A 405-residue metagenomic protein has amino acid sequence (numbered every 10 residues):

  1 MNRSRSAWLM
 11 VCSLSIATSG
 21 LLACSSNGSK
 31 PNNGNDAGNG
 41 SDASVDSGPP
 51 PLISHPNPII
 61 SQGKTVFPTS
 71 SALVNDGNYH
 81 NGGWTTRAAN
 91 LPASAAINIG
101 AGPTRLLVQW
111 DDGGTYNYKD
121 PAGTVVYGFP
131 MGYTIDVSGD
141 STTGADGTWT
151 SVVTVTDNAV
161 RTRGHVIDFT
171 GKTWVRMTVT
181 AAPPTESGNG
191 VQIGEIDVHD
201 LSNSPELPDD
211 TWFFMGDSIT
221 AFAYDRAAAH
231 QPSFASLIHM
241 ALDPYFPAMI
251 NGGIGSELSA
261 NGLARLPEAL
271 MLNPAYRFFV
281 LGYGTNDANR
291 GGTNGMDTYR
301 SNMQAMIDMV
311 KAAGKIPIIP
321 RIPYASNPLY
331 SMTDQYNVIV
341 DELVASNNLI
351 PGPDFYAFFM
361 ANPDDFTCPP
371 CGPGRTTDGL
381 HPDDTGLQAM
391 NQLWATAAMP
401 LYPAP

Functional and structural regions predicted by a protein language model:
N2, S13, S19-L52: Ser/Thr-rich, Pro/Gly/Ala-heavy low-complexity intrinsically disordered linkers and tails of secreted extracellular
G48-A101, D111-G128, G139, T143 (+3 more regions): Disordered, acidic Ser/Thr/Pro-rich linker "stalks" and the adjacent N-terminal cap of the next globular domain
A89-L91, G113-L201: Trp- and acidic/polar-enriched beta-sheet ligand-binding modules for extracellular glycan and matrix recognition
A181-G255, R265-A275: Serine-esterase "nucleophile elbow" of acetyl-processing enzymes
W212-D225, A248-S259, V280-G292, D308-K311 (+2 more regions): Cell-envelope and extracellular/periplasmic
A228, A260-R300, I318, P323-A325: Oxyanion-hole/transition-state-stabilizing segment in secreted/luminal serine hydrolases and related acyltransferases
G282-N286, M306-N337: Active-site segments of SGNH/GDSL-like serine hydrolases that catalyze O-acetyl group transfer/hydrolysis on lipids
A288, A325-P405: Catalytic His-Asp segment of secreted/periplasmic serine-dependent ester chemistry enzymes
